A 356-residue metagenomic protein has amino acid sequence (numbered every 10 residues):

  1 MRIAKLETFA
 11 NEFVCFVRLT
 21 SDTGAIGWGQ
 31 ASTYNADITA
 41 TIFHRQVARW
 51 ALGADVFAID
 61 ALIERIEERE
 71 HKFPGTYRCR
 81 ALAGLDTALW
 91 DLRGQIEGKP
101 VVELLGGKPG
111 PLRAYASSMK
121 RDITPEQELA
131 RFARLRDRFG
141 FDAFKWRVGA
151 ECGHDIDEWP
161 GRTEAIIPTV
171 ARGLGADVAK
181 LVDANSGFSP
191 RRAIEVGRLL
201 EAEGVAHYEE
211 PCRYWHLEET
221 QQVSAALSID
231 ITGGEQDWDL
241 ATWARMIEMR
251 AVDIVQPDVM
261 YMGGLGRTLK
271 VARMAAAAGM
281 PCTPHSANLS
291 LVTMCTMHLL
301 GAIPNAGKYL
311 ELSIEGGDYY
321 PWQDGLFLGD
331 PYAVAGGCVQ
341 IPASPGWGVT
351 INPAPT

Functional and structural regions predicted by a protein language model:
M1-W28, S32, Y320-P321, G325-L326: Structured beta-strand/loop patches that form or line metal/cofactor-binding pockets in enzymes
I3, G24, V47, L85 (+8 more regions): Conserved, mostly hydrophobic/aromatic
T8, L82, W159, V182-S189 (+4 more regions): Glycine- and other small-residue-rich loops at beta-strand/loop junctions that grip anionic moieties
T20-I96: Metal- or metallocofactor-binding catalytic centers and their adjacent structured scaffolds across diverse enzyme
R45-R49, A61, G204, W215-C338 (+1 more regions): Shared catalytic-loop signature of beta/alpha-barrel
D86-D122: Glycine-rich, aromatic-flanked loop segments that form ligand/cofactor-binding clefts across common enzyme folds
P111-L227: Metal-dependent enolase-superfamily TIM-barrel catalytic cores that perform enediolate-based chemistry
